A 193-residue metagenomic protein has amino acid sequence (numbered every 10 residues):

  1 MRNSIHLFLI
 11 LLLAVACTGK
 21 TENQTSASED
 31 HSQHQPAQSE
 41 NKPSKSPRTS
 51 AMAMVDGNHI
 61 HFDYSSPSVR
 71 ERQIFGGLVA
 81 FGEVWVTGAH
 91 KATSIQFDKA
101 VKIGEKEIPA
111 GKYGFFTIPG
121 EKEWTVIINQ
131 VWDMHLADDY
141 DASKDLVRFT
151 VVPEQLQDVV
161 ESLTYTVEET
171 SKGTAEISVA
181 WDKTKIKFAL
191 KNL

Functional and structural regions predicted by a protein language model:
R2-I10: Sec-dependent signal peptide recognition, specifically the positively charged N-region followed immediately by
A14-A16: C-terminal motif of bacterial Sec signal peptides marking the signal peptidase cleavage site
T18-K20: Bacterial signal peptide processing site
P36-A92: N-terminal secretory signal peptides
T49-V55, I95, K99-V101, V179: Short acidic-hydrophobic surface loop/beta-edge motif
S65-P67, A100, I118-K122, V131-D133 (+4 more regions): Solvent-exposed coil/turn segments that connect beta secondary-structure elements in extracytoplasmic/periplasmic
V84-M134: Mid-length scaffold segments of soluble, non-membrane domains
D133-S178: Surface-exposed, gly/pro-biased binding rims or lids
